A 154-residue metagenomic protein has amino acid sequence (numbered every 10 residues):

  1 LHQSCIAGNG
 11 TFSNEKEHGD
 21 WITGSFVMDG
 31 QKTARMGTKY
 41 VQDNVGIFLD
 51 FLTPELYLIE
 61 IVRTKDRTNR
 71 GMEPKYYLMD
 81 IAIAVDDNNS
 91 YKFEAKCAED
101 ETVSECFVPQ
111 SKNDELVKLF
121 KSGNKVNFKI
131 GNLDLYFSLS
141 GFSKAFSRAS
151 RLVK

Functional and structural regions predicted by a protein language model:
L1-H2: Bacterial N-terminal signal peptides
C5-K154: A generic "folded-domain core" signal
